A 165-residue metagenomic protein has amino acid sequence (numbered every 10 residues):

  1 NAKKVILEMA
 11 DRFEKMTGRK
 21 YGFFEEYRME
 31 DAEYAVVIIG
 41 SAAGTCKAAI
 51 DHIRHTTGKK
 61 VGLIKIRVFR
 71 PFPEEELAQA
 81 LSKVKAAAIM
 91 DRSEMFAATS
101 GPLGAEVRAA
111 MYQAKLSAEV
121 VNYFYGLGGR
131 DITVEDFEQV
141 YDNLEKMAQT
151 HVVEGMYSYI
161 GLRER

Functional and structural regions predicted by a protein language model:
N1-E25: Conformationally flexible catalytic loops at phosphate/diphosphate-handling active centers
E8, M16, A48-L63, Y112-Q113: Short helix-loop-beta junction
Y27-D31, Q79-L81, Y112-A114: Solvent-exposed alpha-helices and their adjacent loops that cap or buttress functional pockets in soluble metabolic
D31-K59, F72-L77: Redox- and metal-dependent alpha/beta enzyme cores, enriched for Fe-S-associated oxidoreductases and cofactor-handling
A43-C46, R70-P73, M95-A97, G128-R130: Flexible loop/turn segments at secondary-structure boundaries
E76-A98: A structural-propensity feature for long, helix-poor, extended segments
D91-R165: Peripheral docking tails and interdomain loops at the edges of cofactor- or intermediate-handling domains
